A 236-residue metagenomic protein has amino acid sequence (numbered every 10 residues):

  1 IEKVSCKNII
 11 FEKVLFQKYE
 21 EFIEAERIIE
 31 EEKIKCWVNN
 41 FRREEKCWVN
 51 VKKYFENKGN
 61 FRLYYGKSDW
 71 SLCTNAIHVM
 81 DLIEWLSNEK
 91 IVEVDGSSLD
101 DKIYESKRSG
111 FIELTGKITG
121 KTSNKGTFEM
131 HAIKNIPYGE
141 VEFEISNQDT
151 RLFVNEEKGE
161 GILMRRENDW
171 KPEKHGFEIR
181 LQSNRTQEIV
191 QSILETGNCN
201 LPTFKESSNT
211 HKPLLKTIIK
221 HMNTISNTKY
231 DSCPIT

Functional and structural regions predicted by a protein language model:
I1-R43: Beta-strand-loop-alpha-helix segment that lines the small-molecule cofactor/substrate pocket of alpha/beta enzymes
C6, K33, K58-F61, T115 (+1 more regions): A general structural motif
R27-E30, K53-N57, D81-I83: Short, hinge-like loop/turn segments at secondary-structure boundaries
E31, S123, Q191-T236: C-terminal helix-rich "cap/oligomerization" subdomain common to oxidoreductases
R42, K46-R62: Rossmann-like NAD(P)H-binding beta-loop-alpha module
E45-K46, I77-D81, N184-E188, K205-K212: A structural signal for well-ordered alpha-helical segments within the folded catalytic domains of diverse enzymes
R62-E144, K205: Rossmann-like dinucleotide-binding domain that binds NAD(P)(H)
S123-Q191, N198-K205: NAD(P)-dinucleotide binding in Rossmann-like oxidoreductases
